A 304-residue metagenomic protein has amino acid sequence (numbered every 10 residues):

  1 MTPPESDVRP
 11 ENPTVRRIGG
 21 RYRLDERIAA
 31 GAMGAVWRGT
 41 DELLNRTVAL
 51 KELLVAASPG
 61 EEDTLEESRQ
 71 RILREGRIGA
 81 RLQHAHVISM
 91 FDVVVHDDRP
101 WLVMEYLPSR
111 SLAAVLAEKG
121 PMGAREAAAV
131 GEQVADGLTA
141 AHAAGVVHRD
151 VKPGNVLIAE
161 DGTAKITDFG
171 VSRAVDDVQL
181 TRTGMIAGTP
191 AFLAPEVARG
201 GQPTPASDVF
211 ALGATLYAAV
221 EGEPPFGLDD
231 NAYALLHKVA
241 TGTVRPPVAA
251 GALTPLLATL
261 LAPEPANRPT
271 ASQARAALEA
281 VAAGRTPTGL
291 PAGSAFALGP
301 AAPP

Functional and structural regions predicted by a protein language model:
M1-N12, G20, A56-E62, A219 (+2 more regions): Proline- and threonine-rich low-complexity intrinsically disordered cytosolic regions
L24-A32, V36: Protein kinase glycine-rich loop
L54-R81: AlphaC helix of the eukaryotic protein kinase fold
V93: Activation-segment/catalytic-loop signature of the eukaryotic protein kinase fold
D97-S111, V115: Conserved short submotifs of the Hanks-type protein kinase catalytic core that shape the nucleotide-binding pocket
V130-G131: Activation segment signature within eukaryotic-like protein kinase domains
D208: Conserved catalytic-loop aspartate of Hanks-type protein kinases
